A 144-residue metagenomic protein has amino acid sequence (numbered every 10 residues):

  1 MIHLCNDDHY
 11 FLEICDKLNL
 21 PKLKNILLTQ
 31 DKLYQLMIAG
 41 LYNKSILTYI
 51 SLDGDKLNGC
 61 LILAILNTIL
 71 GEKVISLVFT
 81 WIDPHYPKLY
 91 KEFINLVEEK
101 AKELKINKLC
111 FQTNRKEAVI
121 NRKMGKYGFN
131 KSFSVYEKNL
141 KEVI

Functional and structural regions predicted by a protein language model:
M1-D31: Short amphipathic alpha-helix that is part of the acyltransferase structural core
K22, N67-T68, N107-K108, Y127-G128: Anionic, Ser/Thr-rich low-complexity intrinsically disordered regions
Q30-I38: Short, basic/aromatic recognition patches
M37-I50: A short helix-loop-beta-strand connector motif used in the catalytic cores of GNAT acetyltransferases and, in some
I50, D55-I65: Conserved beta-strand in the GNAT
L66-L77, S132: A conserved beta-turn-beta hairpin within the catalytic core of GNAT-like acetyltransferases that forms part
V74-K126: Acyl-donor binding region in acyl/amide transferases
G125-I144: C-terminal "cap" of GNAT-fold acetyltransferases
